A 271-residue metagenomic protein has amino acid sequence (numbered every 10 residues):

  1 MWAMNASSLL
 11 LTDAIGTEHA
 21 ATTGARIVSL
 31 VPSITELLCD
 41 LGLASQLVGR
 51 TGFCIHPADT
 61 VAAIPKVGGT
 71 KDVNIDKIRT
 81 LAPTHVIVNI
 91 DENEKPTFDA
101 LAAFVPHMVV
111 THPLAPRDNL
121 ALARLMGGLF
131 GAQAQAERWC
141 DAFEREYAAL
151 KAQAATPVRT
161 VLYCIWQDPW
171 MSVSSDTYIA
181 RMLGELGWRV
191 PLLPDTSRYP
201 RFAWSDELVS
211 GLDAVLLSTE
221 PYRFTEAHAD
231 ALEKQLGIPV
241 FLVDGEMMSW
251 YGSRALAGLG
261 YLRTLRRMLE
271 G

Functional and structural regions predicted by a protein language model:
W2-G271: N-terminal ligand-binding lobe of clamshell/alpha-beta domains
